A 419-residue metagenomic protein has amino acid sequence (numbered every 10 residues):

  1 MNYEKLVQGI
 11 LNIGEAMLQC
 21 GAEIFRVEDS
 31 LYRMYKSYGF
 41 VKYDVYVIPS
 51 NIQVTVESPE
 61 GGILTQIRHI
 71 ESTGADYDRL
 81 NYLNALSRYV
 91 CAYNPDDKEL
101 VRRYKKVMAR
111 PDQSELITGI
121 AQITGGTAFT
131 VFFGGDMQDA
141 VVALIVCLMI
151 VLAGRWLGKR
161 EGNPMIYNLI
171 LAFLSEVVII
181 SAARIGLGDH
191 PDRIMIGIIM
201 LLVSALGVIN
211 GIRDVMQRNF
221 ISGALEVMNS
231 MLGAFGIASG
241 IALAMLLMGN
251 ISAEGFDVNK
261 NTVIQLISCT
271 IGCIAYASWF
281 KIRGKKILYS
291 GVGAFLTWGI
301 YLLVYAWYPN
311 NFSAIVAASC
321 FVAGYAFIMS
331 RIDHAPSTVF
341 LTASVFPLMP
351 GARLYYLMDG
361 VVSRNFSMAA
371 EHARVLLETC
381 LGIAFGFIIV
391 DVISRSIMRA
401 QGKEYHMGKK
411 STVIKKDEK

Functional and structural regions predicted by a protein language model:
M1-E99: Soluble N-terminal domains of membrane-associated systems
Y3-V7, C20, I24-E28, D76-L80 (+12 more regions): Generic structural signal for well-ordered, non-membrane alpha-helical segments in soluble metabolic enzymes
I24-F25, V45, V142, Y289 (+1 more regions): Alpha-helix N-cap/helix-initiation sites
T73-L144: Hydrophobic alpha-helical hairpins/lids featuring a short glycine-rich hinge
D112-G207, S278, G284-Y289: Core alpha-helical transmembrane segments of integral membrane proteins
R184-Y325, H334-M398, G402: Generic detector of multi-pass transmembrane helix bundles and their immediately adjacent loops in polytopic membrane
R399-K419: Short, highly charged, low-complexity non-transmembrane loops/tails of multi-pass membrane proteins
